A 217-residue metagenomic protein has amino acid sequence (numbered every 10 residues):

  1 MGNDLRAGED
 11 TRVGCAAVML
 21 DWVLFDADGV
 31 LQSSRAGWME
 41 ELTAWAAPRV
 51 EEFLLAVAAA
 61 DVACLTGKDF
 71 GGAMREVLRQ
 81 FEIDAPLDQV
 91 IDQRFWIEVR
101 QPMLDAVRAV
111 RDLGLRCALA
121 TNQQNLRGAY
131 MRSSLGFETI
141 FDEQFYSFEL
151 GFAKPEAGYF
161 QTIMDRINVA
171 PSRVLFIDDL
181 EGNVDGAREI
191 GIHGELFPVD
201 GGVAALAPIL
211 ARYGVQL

Functional and structural regions predicted by a protein language model:
G2-V23, A120, Q124-L217: Asp-based, Mg2+/Mn2+-dependent phosphohydrolase catalytic module
E9-A58, E189: Active-site neighborhood of HAD-like aspartate-dependent phosphohydrolases
G37-E41, A56-A59, G72-E76, D105 (+5 more regions): Alpha-helical elements of Rossmann-like donor-binding domains used by nucleotide-donor carbohydrate transfer enzymes
W45-P48, F81, P198-V203: Hydrophobic/basic alpha-helical segments enriched in Actinobacteria
A47-V57, F81-D92, V215-L217: Short, surface-exposed acidic
P48, I83, L115, V169 (+1 more regions): Short glycine/serine/threonine/alanine-rich loop segments
V62-V90: A metal-dependent, Asp-based hydrolase signature
V90-C117, A157: Short, acidic loop-to-helix structural element flanking the phosphoryl-transfer center in phosphate-processing enzymes
